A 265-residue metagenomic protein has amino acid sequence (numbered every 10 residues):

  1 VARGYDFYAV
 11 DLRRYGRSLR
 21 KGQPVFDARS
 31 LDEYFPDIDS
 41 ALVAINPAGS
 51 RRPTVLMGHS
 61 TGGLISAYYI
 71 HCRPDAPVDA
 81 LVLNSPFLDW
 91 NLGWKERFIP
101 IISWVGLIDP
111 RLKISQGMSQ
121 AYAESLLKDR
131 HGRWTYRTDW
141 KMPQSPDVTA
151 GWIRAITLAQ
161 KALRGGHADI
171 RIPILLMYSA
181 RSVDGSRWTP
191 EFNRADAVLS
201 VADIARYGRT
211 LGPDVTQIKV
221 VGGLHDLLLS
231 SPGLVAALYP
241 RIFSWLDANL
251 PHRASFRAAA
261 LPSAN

Functional and structural regions predicted by a protein language model:
V1-K21: Conserved alpha/beta-hydrolase
D27-N46: Alpha/beta-hydrolase active-site loop
A48-S60: Alpha/beta-hydrolase fold nucleophile elbow
M57-T61, I65-V148: Alpha/beta-hydrolase-fold enzymes
Q144-G166: Active-site nucleophile elbow and catalytic-triad environment of alpha/beta-hydrolase enzymes
I170, L176-Y178: Short beta-strand/loop motif that positions the catalytic acidic residue of the alpha/beta-hydrolase fold
A180-K219: Conserved loop-alpha-helix segment in the C-terminal half of the alpha/beta-hydrolase fold that carries the catalytic
D214-N265: Catalytic active-site module of serine/aspartate enzymes centered on a nucleophile-bearing elbow/loop
